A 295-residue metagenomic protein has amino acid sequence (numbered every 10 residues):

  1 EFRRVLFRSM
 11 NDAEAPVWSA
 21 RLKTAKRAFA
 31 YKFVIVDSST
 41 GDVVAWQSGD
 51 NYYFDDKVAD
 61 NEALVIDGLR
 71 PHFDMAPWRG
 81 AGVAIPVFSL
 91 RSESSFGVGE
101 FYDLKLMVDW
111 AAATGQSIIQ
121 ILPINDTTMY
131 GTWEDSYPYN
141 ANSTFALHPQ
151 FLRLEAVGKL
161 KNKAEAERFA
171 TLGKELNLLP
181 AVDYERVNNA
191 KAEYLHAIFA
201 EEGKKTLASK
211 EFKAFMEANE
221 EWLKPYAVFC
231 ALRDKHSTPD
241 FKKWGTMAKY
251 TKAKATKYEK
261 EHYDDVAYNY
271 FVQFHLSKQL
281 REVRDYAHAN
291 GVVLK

Functional and structural regions predicted by a protein language model:
F2, L22-T24, H72-W78: Short, surface-exposed loop and linker segments with low hydrophobicity and enrichment for Pro/Ser/Thr
R3-R27, V34-A63, F96, Y137-Y139: Aromatic-rich carbohydrate-binding modules that target alpha-glucans
R27-F29, L294: Short loop/turn segments at connectors of secondary-structure elements within structured domains
A28, G41-A76, Y102-D103, I118 (+1 more regions): Extended acidic/polar, glycine-enriched regions that form or flank non-catalytic beta-rich accessory modules
K32-V34, Q120: Short, conserved beta-strand segments within well-ordered enzyme catalytic domains that often line or immediately flank
H72-K295: Acidic/aromatic-lined carbohydrate-recognition and catalytic surfaces of CAZymes acting on diverse glycans
